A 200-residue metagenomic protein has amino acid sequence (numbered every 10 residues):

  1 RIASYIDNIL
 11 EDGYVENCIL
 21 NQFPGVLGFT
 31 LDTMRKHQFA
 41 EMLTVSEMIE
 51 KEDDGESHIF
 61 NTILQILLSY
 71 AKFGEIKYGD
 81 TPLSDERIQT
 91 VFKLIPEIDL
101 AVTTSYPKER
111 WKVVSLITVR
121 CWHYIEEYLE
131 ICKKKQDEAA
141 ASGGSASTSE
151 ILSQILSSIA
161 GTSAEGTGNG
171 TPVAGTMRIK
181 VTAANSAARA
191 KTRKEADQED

Functional and structural regions predicted by a protein language model:
R1-D200: Short, functionally important secondary-structure microenvironments
